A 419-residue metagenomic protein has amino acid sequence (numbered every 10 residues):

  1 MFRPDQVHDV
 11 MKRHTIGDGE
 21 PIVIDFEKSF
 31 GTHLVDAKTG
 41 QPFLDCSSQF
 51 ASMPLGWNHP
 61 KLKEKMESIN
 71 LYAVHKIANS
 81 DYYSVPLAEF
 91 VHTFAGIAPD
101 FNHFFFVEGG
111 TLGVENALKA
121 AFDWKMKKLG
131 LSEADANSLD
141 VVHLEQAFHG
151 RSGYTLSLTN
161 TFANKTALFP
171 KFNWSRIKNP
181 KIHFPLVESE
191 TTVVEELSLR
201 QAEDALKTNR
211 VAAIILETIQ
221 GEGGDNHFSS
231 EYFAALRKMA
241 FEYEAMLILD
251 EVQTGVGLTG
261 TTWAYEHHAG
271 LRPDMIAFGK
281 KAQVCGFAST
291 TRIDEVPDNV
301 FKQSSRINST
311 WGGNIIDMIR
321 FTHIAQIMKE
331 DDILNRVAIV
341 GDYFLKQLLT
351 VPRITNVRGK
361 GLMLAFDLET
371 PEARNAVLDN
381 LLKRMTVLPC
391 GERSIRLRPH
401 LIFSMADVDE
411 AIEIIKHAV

Functional and structural regions predicted by a protein language model:
M1-V419: Conserved N-terminal phosphate-binding loop of PLP-dependent enzymes in the Aspartate aminotransferase
